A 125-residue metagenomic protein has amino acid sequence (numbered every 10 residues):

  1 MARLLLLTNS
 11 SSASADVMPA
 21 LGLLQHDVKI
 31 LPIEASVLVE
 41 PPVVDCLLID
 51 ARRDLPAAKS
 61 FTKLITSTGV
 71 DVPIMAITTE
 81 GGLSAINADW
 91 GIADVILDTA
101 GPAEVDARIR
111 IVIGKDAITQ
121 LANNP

Functional and structural regions predicted by a protein language model:
M1-L5: Extreme N-terminal starter segment of soluble prokaryotic enzymes
N9, N87, N123-N124: Detector for Asparagine
S10-D16, G22-A85: Conserved phosphotransfer microenvironments
A88-A93: As written
A100-I109, I113: C-terminal output helix
G114-P125: Short, Lys/Arg-enriched segments at the junction into DNA-binding effector domains of transcriptional regulators
